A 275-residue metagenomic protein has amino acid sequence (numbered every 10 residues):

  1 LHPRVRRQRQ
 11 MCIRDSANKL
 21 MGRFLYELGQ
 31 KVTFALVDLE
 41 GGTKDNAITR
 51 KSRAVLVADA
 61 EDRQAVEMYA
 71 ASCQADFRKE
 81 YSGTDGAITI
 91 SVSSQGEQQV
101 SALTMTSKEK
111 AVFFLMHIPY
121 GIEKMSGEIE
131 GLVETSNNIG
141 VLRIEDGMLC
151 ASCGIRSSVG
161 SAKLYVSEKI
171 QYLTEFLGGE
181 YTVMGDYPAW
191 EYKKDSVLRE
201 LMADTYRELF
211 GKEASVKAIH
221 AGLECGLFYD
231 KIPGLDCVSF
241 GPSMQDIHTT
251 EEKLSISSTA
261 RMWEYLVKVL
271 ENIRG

Functional and structural regions predicted by a protein language model:
L1-I13: Single conserved hydrophobic/aromatic residue that forms the stacking wall/gate of nucleotide- or nucleobase-binding
R4, D45-I48, F228-I232: Short glycine-biased active-site loop of nucleotidyltransferases that positions the nucleotide triphosphate and helps
R14-E40, N46-A47, V55-S136, I170-F176: Acidic-enriched catalytic cores of C-N bond-cleaving enzymes acting on peptides and small amides
A17-K31, K108-M116, E123-G127, L164 (+4 more regions): His/Asp/Glu-rich mid-to-C-terminal helical/loop segments that flank catalytic regions of hydrolases
A17-L20, I48, S52, D62-Y69 (+8 more regions): General structural feature for long, well-ordered alpha-helical segments within catalytic domains of soluble enzymes
G42-A47, R53-V55, T89-S101, G140-L142 (+3 more regions): A short beta-alpha structural unit
H117, E123-T182, A189: Non-catalytic terminal/interface segments that mediate subunit docking, oligomerization, and allosteric communication
G127, E134-S136, G140-G147, G154 (+1 more regions): Zn-dependent metallopeptidase/amidohydrolase metal-coordination segment
